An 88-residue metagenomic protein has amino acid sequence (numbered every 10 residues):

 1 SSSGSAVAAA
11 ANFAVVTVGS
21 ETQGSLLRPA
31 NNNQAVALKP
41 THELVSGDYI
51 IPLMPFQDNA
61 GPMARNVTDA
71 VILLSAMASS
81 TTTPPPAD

Functional and structural regions predicted by a protein language model:
S1-N31, M63-V67, L74: Active-site-proximal alpha-helical scaffold in enzymes
S1-S3, A30-N33, P40, M54-D58: Short, solvent-exposed loop/turn segments at the edges of secondary structure
T22-D48: Glycine/threonine-rich beta-strand-loop-alpha-helix active-site module that forms ligand/phosphate-binding
K39-D88: A short helix-breaking turn/cap at a secondary-structure junction
